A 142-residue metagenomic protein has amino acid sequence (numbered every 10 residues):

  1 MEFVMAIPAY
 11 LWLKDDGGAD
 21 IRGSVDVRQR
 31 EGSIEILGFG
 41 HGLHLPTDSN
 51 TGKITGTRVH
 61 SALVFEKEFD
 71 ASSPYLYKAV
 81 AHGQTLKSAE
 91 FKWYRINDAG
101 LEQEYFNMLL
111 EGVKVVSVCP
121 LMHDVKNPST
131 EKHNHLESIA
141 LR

Functional and structural regions predicted by a protein language model:
E2-R142: Glycine-rich, low-complexity intrinsically disordered segments
